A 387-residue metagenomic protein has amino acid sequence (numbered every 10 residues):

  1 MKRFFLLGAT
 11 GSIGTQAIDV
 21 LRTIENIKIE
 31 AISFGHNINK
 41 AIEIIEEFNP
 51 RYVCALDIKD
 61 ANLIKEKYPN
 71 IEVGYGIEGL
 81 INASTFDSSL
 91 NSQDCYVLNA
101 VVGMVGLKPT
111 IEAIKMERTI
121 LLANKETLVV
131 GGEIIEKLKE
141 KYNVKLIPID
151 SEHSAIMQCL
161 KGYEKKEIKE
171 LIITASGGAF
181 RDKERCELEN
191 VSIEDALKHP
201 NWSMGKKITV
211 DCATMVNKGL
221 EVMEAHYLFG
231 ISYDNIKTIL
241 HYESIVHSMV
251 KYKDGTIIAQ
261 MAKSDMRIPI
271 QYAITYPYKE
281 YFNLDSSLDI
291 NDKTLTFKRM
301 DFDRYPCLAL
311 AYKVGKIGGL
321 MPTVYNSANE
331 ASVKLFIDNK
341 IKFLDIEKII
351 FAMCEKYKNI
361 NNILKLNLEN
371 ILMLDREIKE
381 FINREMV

Functional and structural regions predicted by a protein language model:
M1-V387: Catalytic, metal-anchored helix/loop core of enzyme active sites in primary metabolism
